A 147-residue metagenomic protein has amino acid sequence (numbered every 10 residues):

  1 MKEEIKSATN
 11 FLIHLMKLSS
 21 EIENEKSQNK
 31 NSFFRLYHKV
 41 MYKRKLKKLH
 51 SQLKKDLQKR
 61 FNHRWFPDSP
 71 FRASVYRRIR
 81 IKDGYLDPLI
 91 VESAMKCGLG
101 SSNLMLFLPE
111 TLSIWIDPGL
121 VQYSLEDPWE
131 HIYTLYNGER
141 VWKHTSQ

Functional and structural regions predicted by a protein language model:
M1-S74: Phospho-regulated, Ser/Thr/Pro-rich intrinsically disordered or coiled-coil terminal scaffolds of eukaryotic
N62-W142: Alpha-helical bundle protein-protein interaction modules that mediate dimerization/oligomerization and scaffolding
